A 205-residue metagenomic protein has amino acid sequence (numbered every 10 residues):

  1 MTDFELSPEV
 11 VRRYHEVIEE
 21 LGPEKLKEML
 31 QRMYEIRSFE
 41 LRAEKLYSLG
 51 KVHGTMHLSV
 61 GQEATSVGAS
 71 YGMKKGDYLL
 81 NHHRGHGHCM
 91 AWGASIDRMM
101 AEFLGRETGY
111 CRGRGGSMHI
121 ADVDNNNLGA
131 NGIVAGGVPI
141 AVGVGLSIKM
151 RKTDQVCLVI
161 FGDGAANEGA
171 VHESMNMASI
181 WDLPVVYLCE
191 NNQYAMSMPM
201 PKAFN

Functional and structural regions predicted by a protein language model:
M1-R84: N-terminal amphipathic, basic-rich helices that act as targeting or association modules
P8-E9, L21-P23, L46-S48, V123 (+2 more regions): A short alpha-helix capping/helix-coil boundary motif
H15, E28, L158-I160, Y194-M196: A short, structure-level motif marking secondary-structure boundaries and short turns
F39, Y47, H83-H86, F161 (+2 more regions): Aromatic side chains
E44, K51-W181, P199-N205: Cofactor-binding active-site loop characterized by glycine-rich and histidine/acidic residues
W181-P201: A short, conserved beta-to-alpha structural element at the edge of catalytic cores that scaffolds binding
